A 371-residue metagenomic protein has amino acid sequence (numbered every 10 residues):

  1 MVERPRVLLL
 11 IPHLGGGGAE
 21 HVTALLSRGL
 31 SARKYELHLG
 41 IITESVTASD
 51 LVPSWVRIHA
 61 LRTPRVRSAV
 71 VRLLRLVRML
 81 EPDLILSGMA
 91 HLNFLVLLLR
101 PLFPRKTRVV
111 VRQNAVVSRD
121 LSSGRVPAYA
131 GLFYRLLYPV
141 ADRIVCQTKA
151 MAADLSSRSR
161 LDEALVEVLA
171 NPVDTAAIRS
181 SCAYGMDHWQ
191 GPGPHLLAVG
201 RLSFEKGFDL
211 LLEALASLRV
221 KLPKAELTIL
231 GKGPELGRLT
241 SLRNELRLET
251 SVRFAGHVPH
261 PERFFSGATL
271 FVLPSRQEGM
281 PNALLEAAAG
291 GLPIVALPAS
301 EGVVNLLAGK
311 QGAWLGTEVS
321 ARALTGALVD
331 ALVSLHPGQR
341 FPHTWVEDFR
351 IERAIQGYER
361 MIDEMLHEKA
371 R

Functional and structural regions predicted by a protein language model:
R4, L9-R67, L165, P234: N-terminal strand-loop element at the rim of the active site of nucleotide-sugar-dependent glycosyltransferases
G17-L25, P194, A198-V220, L227 (+1 more regions): A conserved mid-protein helix/loop that constitutes part of the nucleotide-sugar donor-binding site
R67-V71, R108, S118-V140, A153: Nucleotide-sugar donor phosphate/pyrophosphate-binding loop at the beta->alpha transition of glycosyltransferases
S87-L95, Q113: Short His-centered aromatic/hydrophobic patch
P139-V166, V173-T175: A short, active-site helix/loop in glycosyltransferases that binds the activated sugar's phosphate group
H257, R276: Aromatic "clamp/platform" in nucleotide-sugar-dependent glycosyltransferases that forms part of the donor/acceptor
P293-L297: Short hydrophobic beta-strand element within catalytic cores of glycosyltransferases and related nucleotide-activated
G309-R322, D330-L335: Conserved acidic donor-binding segment of nucleotide-sugar-dependent glycosyltransferases
